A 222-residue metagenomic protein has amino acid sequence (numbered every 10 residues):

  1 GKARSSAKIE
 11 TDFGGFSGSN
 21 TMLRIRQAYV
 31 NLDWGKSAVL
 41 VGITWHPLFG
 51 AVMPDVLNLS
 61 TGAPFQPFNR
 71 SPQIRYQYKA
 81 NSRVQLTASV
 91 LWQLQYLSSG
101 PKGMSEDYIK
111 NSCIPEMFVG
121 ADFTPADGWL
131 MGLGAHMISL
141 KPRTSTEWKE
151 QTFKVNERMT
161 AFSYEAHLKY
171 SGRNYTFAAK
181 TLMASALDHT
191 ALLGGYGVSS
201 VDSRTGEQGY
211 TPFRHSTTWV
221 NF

Functional and structural regions predicted by a protein language model:
G1-Y96, C113-I114, F118, D122-P125 (+3 more regions): Outer membrane beta-barrel
G18-I25, A51-L59, L97-I109, C113 (+3 more regions): Outer-membrane beta-barrel translocator domains and adjoining extracellular loop/strand segments of Gram-negative
S19, F65, K110, E157 (+2 more regions): Aromatic-acidic/polar surface patches that form glycan- and anion
Y108, F118-G120, G132: Extracellular/periplasmic Venus flytrap/periplasmic-binding protein
T124-F222: Detector for outer-membrane/organellar transmembrane beta-barrel domains, recognizing the amphipathic beta-strand
